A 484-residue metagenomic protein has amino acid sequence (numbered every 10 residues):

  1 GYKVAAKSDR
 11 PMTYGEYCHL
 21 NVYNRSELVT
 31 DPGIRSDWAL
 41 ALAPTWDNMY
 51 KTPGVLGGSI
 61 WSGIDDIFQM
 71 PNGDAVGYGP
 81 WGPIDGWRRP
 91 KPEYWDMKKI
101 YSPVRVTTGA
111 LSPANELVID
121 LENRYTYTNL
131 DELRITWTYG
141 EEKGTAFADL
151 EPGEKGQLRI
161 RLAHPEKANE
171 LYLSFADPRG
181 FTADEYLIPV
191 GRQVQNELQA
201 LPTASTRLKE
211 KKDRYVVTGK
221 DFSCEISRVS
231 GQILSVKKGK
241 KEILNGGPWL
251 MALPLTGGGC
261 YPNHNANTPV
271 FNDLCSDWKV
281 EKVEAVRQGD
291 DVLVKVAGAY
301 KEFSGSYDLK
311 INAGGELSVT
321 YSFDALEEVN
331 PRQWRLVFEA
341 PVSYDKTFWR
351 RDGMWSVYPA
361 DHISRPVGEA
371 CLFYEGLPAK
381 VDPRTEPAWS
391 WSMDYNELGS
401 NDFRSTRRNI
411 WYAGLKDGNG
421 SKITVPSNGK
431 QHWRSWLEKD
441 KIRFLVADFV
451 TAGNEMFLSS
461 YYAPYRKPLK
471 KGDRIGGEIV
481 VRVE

Functional and structural regions predicted by a protein language model:
G1-W87, P92: Substrate-binding/catalytic cleft of secreted carbohydrate-active enzymes, primarily glycoside hydrolases
G58, M97, L121, D221 (+1 more regions): Conserved, mostly hydrophobic/aromatic
I64-R124, D184-V194: Aromatic-rich peripheral "rim/lid" segments of glycoside hydrolase catalytic domains that contact and position glycan
A114, E151-K155, G472-R474: Solvent-exposed, conformationally flexible loop/turn segments
Y125-E132, E328-P331: A short beta-turn/strand-edge loop motif at beta-sheet boundaries
T138-A176: Intrinsically disordered, low-complexity Pro/Gly/Ser/Thr-rich segments with frequent PxxP/GP/PP motifs and embedded
H164-Q199: Terminal connector regions
N196-E484: Beta-strand/loop-rich accessory regions of lumenal/periplasmic or secreted enzymes, predominantly carbohydrate-active
